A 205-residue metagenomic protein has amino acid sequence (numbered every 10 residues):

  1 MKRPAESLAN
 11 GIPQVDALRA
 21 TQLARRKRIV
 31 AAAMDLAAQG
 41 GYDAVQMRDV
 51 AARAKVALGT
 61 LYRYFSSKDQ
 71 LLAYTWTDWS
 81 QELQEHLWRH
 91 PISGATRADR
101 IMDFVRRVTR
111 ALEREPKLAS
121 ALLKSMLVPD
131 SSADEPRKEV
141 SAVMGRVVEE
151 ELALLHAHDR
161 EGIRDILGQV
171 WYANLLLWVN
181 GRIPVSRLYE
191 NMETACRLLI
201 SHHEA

Functional and structural regions predicted by a protein language model:
M1-A24, E204-A205: N-terminal intrinsically disordered/low-complexity leader segments
Q22-A33, V50, T75-L83: Generic hydrophobic, amphipathic alpha-helix propensity
R28, L36-Q70, Y74: Helix-turn-helix
I29-A37, V45, L83, V108 (+1 more regions): Short hydrophobic clusters on alpha-helical segments that form packing/core surfaces in small helical domains
Y74, W88-R114, L167, Y189: Hydrophobic alpha-helical connector segments
Q84, P129-Q169, E190-S201: Amphipathic alpha-helical packing segments from all-alpha helical-bundle domains
T109-S132, K138, L176: Amphipathic alpha-helical segments used for helix-helix packing
A111, E150, G168-S186, R197-A205: Amphipathic C-terminal alpha-helical segment
